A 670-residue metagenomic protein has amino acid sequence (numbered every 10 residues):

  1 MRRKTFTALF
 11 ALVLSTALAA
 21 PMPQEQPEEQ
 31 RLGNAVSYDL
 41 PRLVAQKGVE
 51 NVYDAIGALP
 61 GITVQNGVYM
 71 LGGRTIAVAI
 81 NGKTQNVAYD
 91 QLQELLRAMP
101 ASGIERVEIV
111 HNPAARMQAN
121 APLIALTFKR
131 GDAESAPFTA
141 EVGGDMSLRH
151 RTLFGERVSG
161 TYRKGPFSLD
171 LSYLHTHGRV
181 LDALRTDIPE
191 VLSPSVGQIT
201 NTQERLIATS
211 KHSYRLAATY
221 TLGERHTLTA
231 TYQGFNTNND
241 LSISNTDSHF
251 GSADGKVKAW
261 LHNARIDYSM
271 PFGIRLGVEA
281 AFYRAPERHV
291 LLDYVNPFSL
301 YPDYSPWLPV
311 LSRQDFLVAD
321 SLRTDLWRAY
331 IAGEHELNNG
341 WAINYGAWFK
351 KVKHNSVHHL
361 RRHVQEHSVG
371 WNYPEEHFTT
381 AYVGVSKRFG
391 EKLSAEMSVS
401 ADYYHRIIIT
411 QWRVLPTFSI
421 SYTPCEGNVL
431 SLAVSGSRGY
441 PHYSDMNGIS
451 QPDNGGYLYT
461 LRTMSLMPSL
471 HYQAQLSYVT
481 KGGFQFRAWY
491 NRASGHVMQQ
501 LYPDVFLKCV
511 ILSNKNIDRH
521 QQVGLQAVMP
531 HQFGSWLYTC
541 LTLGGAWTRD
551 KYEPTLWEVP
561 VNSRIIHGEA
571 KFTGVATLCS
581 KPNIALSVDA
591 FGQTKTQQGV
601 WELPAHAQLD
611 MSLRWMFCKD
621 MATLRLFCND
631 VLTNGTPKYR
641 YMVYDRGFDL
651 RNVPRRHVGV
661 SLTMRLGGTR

Functional and structural regions predicted by a protein language model:
A20-Q24, W615-R670: C-terminal beta-signal and adjacent terminal beta-strands/loops of Gram-negative outer-membrane beta-barrel proteins
P27-E29, S37, Y53-A88, R116: Extracytoplasmic beta-strand/coil segments of soluble accessory domains associated with Gram-negative outer-membrane
V52-A55, L92-E94, A119-G143, F154-V158: N-terminal periplasmic accessory domains that precede and gate Gram-negative outer-membrane beta-barrel machines
Q85-H111: Short acidic/polar hinge/loop motifs at secondary-structure boundaries that mediate gating or recognition
V142-L148, K164, H175-R179, G234-N238 (+14 more regions): Transmembrane beta-strands of outer-membrane beta-barrel pores
K211-T237, D254-G427, G482-N491, Q521-A546 (+1 more regions): Face-selective signature of the C-terminal outer-membrane beta-barrel domain
R438-A488, R492-S494, I511-G524, M529-Q532 (+1 more regions): Outer-membrane beta-barrel signature, preferentially recognizing the C-terminal barrel domain of Gram-negative
N516-T596: Gram-negative outer-membrane beta-barrel transporters
